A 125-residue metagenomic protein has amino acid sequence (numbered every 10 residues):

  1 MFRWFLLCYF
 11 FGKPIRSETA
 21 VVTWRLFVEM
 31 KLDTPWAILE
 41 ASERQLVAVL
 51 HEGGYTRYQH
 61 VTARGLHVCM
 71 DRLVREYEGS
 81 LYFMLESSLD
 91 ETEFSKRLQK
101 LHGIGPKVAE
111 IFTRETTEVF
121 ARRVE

Functional and structural regions predicted by a protein language model:
R3-K13: Short, hydrophobic/amphipathic alpha-helical patches that form generic packing surfaces within helical domains
W4, E18-V21, T92: A generic alpha-helix surface/boundary motif
Y9, L26-E29: Amphipathic alpha-helical segments that form the core helices of the histone-fold
F10, L89-E125: Catalytic DNA-binding helix-loop module of base-excision-repair DNA glycosylases/AP lyases
G12-V22, L73-G79, E118-F120: Short helix-capping/linker segments at secondary-structure and domain boundaries
S17-F27, H60-C69: Non-catalytic DNA-binding core/recognition domains of DNA-processing enzymes
E29, Y55, T117-E118: Residue-level marker of structural boundaries
L32-H102: Alpha-helical ds-nucleic-acid-binding substructure associated with the helix-hairpin-helix region of base-excision DNA
